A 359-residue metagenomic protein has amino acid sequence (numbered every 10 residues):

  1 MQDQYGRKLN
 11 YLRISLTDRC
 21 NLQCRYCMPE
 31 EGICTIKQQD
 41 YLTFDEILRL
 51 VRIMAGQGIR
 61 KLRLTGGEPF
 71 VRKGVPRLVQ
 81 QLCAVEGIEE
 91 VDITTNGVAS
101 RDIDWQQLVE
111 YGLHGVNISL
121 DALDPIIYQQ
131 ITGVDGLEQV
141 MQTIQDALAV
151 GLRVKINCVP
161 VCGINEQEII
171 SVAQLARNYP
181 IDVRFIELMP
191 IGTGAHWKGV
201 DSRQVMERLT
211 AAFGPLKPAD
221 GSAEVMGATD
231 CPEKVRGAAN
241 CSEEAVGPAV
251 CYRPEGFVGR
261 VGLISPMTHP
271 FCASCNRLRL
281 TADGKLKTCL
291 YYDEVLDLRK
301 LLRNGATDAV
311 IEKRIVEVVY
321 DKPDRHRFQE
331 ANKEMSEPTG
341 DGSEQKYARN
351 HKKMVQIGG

Functional and structural regions predicted by a protein language model:
M1-Q2, E224-M226, D230-A238, H269-G359: Radical SAM enzyme core and accessory elements
Q4-F44: Canonical Radical SAM [4Fe-4S] cluster-binding loop centered on the CxxxCxxC motif and its immediate flanking residues
L16, L64, I93, G284: Conserved, mostly hydrophobic/aromatic
G32-K37, R101, D124-I131, I191-H196 (+1 more regions): A short acidic, helix-capping loop that chelates divalent metal ions and anchors anionic groups
Y41-R63, R72-I186: Radical SAM/AdoMet-radical enzyme domain recognition
E68: Conserved G/P- and acidic residue-centered "switch" motifs that form tight phosphate/ATP-binding loops in soluble
I126-Q129, V134-M141, Q145-G262, P266: Radical SAM enzyme [4Fe-4S]-AdoMet core and its adjacent flexible, acidic and glycine-rich loops/tails across
